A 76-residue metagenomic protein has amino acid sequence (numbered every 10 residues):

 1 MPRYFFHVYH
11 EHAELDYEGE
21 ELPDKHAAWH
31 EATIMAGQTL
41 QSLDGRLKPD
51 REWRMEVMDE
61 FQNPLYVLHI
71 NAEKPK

Functional and structural regions predicted by a protein language model:
M1, P23-H30, D59-Q62: A short, structured loop/turn motif at beta-sheet edges
M1-D16: Short aromatic-glycine-(Arg/Gly/Cys) micro-motifs in beta-strand/loop hairpins
F6-Y9, Q41-G45: Intrinsically disordered, low-complexity segments enriched in polar/charged residues with Gly/Pro, especially when
K25-Q41: A short, charged, amphipathic alpha-helix used as a generic interaction element across diverse proteins
D44-K76: C-terminal structural segments of small proteins and small subunits
